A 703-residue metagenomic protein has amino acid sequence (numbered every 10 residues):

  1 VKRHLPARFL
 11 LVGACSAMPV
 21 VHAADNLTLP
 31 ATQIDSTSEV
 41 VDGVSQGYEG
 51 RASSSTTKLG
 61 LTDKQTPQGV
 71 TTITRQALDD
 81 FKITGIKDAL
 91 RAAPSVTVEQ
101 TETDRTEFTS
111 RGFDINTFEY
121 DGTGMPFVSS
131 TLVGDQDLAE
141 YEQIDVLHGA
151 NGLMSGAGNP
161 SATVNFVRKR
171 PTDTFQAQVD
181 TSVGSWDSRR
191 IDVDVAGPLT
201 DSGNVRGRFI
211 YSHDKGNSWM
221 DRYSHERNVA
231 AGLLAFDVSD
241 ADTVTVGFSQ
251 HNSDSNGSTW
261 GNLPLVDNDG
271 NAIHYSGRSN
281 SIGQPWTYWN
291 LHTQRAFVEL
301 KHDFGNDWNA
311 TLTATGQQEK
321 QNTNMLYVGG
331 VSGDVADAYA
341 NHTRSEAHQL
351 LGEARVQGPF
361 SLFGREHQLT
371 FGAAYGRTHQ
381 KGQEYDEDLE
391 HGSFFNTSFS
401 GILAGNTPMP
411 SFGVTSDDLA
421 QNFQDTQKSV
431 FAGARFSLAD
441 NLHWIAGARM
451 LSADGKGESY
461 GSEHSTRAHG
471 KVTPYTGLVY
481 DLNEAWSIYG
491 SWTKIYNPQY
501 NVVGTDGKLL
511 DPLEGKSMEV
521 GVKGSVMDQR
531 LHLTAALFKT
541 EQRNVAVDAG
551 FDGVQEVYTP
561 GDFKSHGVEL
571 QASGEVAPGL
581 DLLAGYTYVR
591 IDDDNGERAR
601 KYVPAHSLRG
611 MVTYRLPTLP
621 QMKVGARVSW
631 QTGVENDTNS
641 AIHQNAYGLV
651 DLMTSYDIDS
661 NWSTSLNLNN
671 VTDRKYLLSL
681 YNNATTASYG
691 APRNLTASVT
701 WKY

Functional and structural regions predicted by a protein language model:
V98, E107, T123-H148, V167-R168: Short acidic/polar hinge/loop motifs at secondary-structure boundaries that mediate gating or recognition
F127, A139-E142, L153-G232, V238-D242 (+3 more regions): Outer-membrane beta-barrel translocator/receptor signature
D214-S218, A231-D303, G316-A347, G392-D418 (+3 more regions): Acidic/polar loop-and-plug regions of large Gram-negative outer-membrane beta-barrel proteins
A235-S239, A347, E366-T378, Q421-Q542 (+3 more regions): Structural signature of Gram-negative outer-membrane beta-barrels, strongest in the C-terminal barrel of TonB-dependent
A296-E319, Y339-S459: Face-selective signature of the C-terminal outer-membrane beta-barrel domain
E299-D303, N309-T315, E319-M325, I488-Y489 (+3 more regions): Membrane-embedded beta-barrel scaffold of Gram-negative outer-membrane proteins
D440-N441, K539, T559-T638, T672-D673 (+1 more regions): Gram-negative outer-membrane beta-barrel transporters
A577, W630-D637, L652-Y703: C-terminal beta-signal and adjacent terminal beta-strands/loops of Gram-negative outer-membrane beta-barrel proteins
